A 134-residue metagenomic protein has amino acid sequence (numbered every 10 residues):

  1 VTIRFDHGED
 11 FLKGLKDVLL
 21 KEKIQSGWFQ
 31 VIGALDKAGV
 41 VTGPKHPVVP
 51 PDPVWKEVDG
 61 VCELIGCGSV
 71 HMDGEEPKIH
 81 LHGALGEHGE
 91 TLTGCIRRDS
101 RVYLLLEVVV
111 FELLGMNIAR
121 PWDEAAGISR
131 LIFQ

Functional and structural regions predicted by a protein language model:
V1-I79, A84-Q134: N-terminal intrinsically disordered, cationic/polar leader segments that include organellar targeting peptides
